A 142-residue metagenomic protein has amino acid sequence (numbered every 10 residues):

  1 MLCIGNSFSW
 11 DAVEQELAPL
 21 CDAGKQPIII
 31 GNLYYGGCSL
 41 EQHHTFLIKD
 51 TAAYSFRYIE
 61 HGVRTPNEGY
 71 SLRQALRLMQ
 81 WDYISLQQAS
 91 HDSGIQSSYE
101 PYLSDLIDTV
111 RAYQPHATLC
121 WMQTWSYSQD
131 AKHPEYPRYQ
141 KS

Functional and structural regions predicted by a protein language model:
L2, D11-E100: Conserved SGNH/GDSL esterase-like catalytic core that processes O-acyl groups on lipids and polysaccharides
L2-I4, M122: Short hydrophobic segments within beta-strands
S7: Catalytic nucleophile serine of serine hydrolases, specifically the conserved "nucleophile elbow" pentapeptide
G69-S142: Alpha-helical cap/lid subdomain in secreted, periplasmic, or secretory-pathway luminal O-acyl-processing enzymes
